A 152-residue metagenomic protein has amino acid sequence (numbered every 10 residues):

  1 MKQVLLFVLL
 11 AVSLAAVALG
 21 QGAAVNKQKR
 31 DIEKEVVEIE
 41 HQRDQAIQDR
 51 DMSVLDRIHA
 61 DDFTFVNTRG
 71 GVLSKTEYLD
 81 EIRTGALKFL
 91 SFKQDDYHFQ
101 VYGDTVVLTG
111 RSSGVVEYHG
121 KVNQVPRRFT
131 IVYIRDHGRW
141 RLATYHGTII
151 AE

Functional and structural regions predicted by a protein language model:
M1-V8: Bacterial N-terminal signal peptides that target proteins for export
F7, L19-R57, D62-E152: A beta-strand edge to alpha-helix "cap/lid" segment located at domain peripheries
A11-L19: Hydrophobic h-region of N-terminal signal peptides that target proteins for export in Gram-negative bacteria
